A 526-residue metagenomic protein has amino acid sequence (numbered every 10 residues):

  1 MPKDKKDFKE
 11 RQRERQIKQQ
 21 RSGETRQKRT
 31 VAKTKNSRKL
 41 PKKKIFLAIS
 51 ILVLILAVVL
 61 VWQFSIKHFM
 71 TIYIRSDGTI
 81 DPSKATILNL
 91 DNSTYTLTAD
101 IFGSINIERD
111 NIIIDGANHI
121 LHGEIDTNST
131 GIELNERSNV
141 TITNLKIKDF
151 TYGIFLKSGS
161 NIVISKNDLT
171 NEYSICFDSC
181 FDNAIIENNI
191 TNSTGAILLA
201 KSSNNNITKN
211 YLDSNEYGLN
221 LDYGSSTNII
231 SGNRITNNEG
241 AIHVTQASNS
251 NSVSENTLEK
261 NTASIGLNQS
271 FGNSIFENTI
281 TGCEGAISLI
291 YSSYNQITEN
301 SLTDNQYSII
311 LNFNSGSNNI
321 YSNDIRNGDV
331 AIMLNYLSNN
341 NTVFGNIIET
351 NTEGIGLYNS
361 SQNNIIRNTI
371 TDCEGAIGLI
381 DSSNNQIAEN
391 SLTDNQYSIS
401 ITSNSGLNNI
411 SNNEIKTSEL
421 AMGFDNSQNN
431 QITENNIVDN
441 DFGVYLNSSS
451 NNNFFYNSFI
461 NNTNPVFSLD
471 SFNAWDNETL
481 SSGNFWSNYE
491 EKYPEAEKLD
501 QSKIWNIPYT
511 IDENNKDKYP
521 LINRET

Functional and structural regions predicted by a protein language model:
M1-K35: N-terminal targeting leaders characterized by basic, low-complexity, disordered sequences that direct proteins
R38-I51: N-terminal Sec-pathway targeting helices
I49-V59: Hydrophobic membrane-insertion alpha-helices, especially the h-region of bacterial N-terminal signal peptides
V58-M70: Sec-dependent signal peptide cleavage junction
K67-T94, H119-I120, N161-I162, D178 (+25 more regions): Functionally critical loop-and-helix segments that line ligand-binding/catalytic clefts of soluble enzyme domains
T71-N89, G103-E108, N128-E136, Y152-S158 (+15 more regions): Glycine-rich beta-solenoid repeat tracts in large extracellular/virion proteins
N92-I101, I113-F150: Right-handed parallel beta-helix/beta-spiral solenoid domain characteristic of secreted/periplasmic
Y217, T236, K260, T279-I290 (+4 more regions): Intrinsically disordered, low-complexity repeat tracts
